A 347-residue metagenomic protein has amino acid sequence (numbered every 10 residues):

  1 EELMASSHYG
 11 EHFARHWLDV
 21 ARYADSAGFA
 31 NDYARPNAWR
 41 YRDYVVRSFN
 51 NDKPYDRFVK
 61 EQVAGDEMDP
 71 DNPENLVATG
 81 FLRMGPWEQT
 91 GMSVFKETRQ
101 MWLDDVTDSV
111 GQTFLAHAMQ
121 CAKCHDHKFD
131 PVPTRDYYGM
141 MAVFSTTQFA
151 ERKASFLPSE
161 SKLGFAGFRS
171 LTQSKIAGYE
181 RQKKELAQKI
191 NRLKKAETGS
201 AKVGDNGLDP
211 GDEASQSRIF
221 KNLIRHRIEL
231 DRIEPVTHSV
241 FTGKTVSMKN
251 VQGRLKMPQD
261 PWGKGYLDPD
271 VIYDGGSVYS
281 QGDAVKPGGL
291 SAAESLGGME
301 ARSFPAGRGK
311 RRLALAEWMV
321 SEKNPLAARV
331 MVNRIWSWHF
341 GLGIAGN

Functional and structural regions predicted by a protein language model:
E1-G167, T242, S247-Q252, Y273-D274 (+1 more regions): Short, structured secondary-structure elements that scaffold catalytic or ligand/cofactor-binding regions
D66, E74, T79-L82, E151-G343: Short, functional "switch" segments adjacent to catalytic/cofactor/reactive centers
